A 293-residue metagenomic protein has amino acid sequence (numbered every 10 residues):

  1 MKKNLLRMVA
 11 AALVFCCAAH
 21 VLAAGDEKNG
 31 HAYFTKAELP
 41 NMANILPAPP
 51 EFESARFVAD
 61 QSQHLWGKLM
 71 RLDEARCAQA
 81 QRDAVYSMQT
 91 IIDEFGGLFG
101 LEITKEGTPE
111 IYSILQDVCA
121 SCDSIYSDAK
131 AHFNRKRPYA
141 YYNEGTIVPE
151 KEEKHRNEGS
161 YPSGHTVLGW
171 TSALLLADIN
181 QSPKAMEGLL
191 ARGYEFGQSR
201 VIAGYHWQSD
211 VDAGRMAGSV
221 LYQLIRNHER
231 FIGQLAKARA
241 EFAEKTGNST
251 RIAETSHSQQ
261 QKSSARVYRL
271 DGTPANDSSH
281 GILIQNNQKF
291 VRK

Functional and structural regions predicted by a protein language model:
M1, T250-T255, G272, L283: Terminal processing/anchoring signals of secreted or surface-associated proteins and related intramolecular
K2-V9: Bacterial N-terminal signal peptides that target proteins for export
V9-H20: Bacterial N-terminal signal peptides
A24-I202, L224-Q234, A240-T246: Hydrophobic alpha-helical bundle signature of multipass membrane enzymes
G204-R215: Short acidic/histidine-rich active-site segments
N248-R269: Residue-level detector of functionally pivotal "anchor" positions at catalytic/ligand-binding pockets or at interdomain
I282-K293: C-terminal tail/sorting-segment detector
